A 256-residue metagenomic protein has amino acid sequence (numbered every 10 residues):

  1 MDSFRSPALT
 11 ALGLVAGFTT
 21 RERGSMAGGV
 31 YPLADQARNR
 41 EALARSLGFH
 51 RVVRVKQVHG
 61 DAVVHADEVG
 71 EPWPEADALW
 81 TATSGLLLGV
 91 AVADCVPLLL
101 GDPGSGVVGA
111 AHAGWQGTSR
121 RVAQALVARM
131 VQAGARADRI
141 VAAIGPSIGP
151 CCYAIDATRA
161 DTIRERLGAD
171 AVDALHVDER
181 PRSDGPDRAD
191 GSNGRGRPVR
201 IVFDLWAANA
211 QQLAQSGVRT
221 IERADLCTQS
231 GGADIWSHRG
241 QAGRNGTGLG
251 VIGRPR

Functional and structural regions predicted by a protein language model:
M1-R256: Active-site microenvironment for binding and transforming phosphate-containing groups
